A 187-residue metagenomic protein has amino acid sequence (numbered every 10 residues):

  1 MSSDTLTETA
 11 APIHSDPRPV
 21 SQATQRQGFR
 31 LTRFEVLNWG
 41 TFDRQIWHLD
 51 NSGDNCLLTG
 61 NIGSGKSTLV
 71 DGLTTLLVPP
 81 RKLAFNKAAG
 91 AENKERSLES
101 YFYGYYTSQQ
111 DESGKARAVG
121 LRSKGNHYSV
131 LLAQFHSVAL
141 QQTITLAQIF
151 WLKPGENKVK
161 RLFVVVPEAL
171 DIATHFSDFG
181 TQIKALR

Functional and structural regions predicted by a protein language model:
M1-R187: Extreme N-terminal "head/tail" segments of very large remodeling/mechanoenzyme assemblies
